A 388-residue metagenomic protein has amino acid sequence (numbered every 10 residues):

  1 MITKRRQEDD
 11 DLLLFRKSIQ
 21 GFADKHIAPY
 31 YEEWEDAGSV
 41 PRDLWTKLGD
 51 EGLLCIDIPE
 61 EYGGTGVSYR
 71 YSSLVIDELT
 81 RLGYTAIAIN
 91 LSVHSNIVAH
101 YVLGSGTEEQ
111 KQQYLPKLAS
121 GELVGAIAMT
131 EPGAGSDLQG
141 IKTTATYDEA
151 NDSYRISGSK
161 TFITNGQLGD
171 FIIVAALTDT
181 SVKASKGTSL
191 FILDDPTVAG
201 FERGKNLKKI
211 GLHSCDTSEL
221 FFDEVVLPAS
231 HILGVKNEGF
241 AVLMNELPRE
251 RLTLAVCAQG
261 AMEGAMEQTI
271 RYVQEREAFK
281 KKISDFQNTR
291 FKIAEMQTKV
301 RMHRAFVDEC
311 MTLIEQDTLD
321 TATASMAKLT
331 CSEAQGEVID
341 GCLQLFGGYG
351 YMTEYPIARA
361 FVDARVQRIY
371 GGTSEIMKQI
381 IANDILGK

Functional and structural regions predicted by a protein language model:
M1-G83, S105-Q110, K117-E122, D137-L138 (+5 more regions): Alpha-helical interface subdomain recognition
L82-V93: Short, flexible active-site-proximal loops enriched in glycine and acidic residues
S95, A134, T161-G166, L212 (+2 more regions): Glycine-rich phosphate/pyrophosphate-binding beta-alpha loops
G121-M129, A175: A short, Trp-centered hydrophobic/proline-enriched beta-strand micro-motif
G140-K142, A199-P228: Flexible, small-/acidic-enriched active-site or ligand-binding loops
T143-Y147: A structural signal for short hydrophobic beta-strand segments in well-ordered beta-sheet cores
S153-R203: A short core secondary-structure module
E224-V242: Long, acidic (Asp/Glu-rich), low-complexity accessory segments flanking structured domains
